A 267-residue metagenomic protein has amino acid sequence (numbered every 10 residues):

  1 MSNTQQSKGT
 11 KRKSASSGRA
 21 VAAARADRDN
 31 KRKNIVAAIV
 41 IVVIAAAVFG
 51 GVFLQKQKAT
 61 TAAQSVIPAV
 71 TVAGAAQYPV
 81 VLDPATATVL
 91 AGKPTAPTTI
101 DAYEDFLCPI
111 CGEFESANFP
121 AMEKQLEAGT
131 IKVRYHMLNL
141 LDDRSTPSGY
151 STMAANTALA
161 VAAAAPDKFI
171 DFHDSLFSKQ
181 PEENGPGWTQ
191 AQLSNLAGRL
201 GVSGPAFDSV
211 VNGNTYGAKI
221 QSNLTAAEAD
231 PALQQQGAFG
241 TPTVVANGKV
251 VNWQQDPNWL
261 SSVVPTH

Functional and structural regions predicted by a protein language model:
S2-A45, F49-T60, G198-H267: C-terminal cap of thioredoxin/glutaredoxin-like
Q57-T71: Ser/Thr/Pro/Gly-rich low-complexity linker/stalk segments immediately outside membranes or between
P79-P97: A short beta-strand-turn-helix
P94-P109, E115, V133, M137: Short active-site neighborhood of thiol/selenol oxidoreductases, capturing the structured segment around
P94-T95, L126-A128, A164, Q236-A238: Extracellular/periplasmic catalytic domains that process cell-envelope and extracellular macromolecules
D105-F106, L138-N139, V202, K249: Solvent-exposed coil/turn segments that connect beta secondary-structure elements in extracytoplasmic/periplasmic
G112-Q192: Structural alpha/beta surface segment adjacent to cysteine/selenocysteine redox centers across thiol/disulfide enzymes
Q192-L193, P242: Surface-exposed aromatic
